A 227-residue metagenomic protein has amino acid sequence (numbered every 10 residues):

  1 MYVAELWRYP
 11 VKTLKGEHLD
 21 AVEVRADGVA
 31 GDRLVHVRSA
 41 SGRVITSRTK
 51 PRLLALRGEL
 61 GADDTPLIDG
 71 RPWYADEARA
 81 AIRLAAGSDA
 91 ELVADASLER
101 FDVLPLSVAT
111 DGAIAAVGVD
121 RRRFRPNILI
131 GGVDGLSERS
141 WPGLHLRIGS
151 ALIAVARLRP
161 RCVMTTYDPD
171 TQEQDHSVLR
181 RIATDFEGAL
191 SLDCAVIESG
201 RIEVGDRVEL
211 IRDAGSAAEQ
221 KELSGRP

Functional and structural regions predicted by a protein language model:
M1-P227: Metal-cofactor-dependent catalytic cores
